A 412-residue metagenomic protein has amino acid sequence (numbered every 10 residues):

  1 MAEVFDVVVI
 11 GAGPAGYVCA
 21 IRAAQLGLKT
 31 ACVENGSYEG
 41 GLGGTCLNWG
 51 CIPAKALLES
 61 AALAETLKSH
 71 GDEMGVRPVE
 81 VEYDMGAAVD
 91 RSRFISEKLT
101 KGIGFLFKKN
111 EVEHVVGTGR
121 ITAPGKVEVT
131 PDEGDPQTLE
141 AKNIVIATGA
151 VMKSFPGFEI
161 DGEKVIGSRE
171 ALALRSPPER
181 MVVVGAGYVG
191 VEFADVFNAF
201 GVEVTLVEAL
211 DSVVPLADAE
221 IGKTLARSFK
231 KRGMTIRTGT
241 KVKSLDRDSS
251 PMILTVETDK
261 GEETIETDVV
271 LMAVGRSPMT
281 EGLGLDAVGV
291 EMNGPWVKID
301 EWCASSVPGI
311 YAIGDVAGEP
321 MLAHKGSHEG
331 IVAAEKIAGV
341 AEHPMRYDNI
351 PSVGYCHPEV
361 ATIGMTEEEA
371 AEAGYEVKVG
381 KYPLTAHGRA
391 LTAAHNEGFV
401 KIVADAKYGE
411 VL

Functional and structural regions predicted by a protein language model:
M1-Y17, Q25, D218-E220, K231 (+5 more regions): Mid-to-C-terminal Rossmann-like scaffold of FAD/NAD(P)H-dependent oxidoreductases
A2-F5, R22-P177, T205, L210-V214 (+5 more regions): Glycine-rich flavin
D6-C32, G190-A199: N-terminal Rossmann-like FAD-binding beta1-loop-alpha1 element of flavoenzymes
V9, V182-V183: Hydrophobic Val/Ile/Leu positions in short beta-strands of Rossmann-like dinucleotide-binding domains
E113-V116, R120-G134, L139, F200-E301 (+3 more regions): A Rossmann-like FAD-binding core segment of flavoenzymes
F158-P177, T264-G339: FAD-site-proximal beta/loop scaffold in flavoenzymes
